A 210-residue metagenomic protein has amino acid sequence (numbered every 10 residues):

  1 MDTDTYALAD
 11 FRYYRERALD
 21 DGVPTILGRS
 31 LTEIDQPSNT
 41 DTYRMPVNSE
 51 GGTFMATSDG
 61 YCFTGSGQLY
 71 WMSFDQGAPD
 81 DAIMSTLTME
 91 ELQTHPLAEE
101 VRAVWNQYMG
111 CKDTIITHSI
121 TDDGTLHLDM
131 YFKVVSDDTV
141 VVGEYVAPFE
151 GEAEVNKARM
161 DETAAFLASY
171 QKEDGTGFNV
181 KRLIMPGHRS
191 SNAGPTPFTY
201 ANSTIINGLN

Functional and structural regions predicted by a protein language model:
M1-N210: The feature marks the mature, well-folded catalytic cores of soluble enzymes
